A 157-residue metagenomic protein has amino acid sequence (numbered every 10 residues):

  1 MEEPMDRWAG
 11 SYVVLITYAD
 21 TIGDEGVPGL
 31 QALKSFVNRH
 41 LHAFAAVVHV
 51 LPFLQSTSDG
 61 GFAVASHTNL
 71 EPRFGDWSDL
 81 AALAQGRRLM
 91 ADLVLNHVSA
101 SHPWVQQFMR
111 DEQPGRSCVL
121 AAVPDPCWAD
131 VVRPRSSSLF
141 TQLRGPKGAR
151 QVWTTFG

Functional and structural regions predicted by a protein language model:
M1-G157: Acidic/aromatic-lined carbohydrate-recognition and catalytic surfaces of CAZymes acting on diverse glycans
